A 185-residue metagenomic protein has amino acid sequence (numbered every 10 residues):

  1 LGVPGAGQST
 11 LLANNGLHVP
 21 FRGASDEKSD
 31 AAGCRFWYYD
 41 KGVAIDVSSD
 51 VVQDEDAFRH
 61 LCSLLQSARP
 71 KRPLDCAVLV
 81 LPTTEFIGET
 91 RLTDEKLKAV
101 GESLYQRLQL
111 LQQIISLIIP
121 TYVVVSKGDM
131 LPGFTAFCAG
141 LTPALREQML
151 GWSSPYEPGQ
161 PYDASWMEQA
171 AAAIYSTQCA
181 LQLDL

Functional and structural regions predicted by a protein language model:
L1-L185: Basic, amphipathic N-terminal segments
